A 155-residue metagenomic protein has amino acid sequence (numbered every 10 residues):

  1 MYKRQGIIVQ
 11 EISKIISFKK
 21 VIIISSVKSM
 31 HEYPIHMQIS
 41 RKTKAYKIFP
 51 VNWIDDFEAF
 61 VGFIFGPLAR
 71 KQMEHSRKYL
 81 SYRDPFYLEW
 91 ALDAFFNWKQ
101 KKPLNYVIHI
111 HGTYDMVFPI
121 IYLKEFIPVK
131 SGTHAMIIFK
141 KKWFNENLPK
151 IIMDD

Functional and structural regions predicted by a protein language model:
M1-Q5: Conserved small/polar residues in nucleotide/adenosyl-binding loops
I7-I12: Hydrolases whose catalytic domains are alpha/beta-hydrolase-1, hotdog thioesterase, or metallo-beta-lactamase-like
S13-I15, K102-L104, M116-E125: Short loop/helix-cap segments at secondary-structure boundaries that form the rim of catalytic
I15-N52: Flexible "cap/lid" loop of the alpha/beta hydrolase fold
V21, V107-H109, K124-P128: Conserved beta-strand scaffold positions in the cores of enzyme catalytic domains, especially in NTP/NDP-utilizing
W53-K99: Conserved alpha/beta-hydrolase catalytic His-Asp/Glu region
H109-H111, D115: Short beta-strand/loop motif that positions the catalytic acidic residue of the alpha/beta-hydrolase fold
I127-D155: Catalytic active-site module of serine/aspartate enzymes centered on a nucleophile-bearing elbow/loop
